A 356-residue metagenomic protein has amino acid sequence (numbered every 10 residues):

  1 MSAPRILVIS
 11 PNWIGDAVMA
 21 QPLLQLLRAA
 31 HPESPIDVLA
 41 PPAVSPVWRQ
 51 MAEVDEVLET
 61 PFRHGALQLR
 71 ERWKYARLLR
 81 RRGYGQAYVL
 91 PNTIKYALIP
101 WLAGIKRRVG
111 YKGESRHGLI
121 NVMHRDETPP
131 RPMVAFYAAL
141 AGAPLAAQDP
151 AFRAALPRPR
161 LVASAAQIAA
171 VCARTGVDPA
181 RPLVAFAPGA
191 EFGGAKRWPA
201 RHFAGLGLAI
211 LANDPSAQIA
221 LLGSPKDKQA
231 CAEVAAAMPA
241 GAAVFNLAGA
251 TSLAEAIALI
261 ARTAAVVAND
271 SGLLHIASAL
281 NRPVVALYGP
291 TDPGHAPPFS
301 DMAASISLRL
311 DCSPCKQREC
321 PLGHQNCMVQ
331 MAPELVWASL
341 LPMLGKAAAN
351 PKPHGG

Functional and structural regions predicted by a protein language model:
M1-G356: Catalytic machinery of carbohydrate-active enzymes, primarily nucleotide-sugar-dependent glycosyltransferases
